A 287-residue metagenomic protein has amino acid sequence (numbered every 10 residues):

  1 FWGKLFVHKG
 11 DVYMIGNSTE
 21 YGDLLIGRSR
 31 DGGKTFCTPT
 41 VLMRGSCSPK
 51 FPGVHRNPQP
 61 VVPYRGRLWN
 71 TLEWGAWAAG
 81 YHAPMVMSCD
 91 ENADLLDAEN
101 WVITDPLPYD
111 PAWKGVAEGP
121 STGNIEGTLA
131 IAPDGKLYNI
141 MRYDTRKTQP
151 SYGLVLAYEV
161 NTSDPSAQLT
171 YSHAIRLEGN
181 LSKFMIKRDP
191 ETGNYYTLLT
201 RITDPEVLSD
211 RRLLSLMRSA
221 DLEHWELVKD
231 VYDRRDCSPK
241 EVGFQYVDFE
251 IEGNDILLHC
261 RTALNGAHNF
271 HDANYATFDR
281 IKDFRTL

Functional and structural regions predicted by a protein language model:
F1, F6-N57, V62-E126, A130-G179 (+2 more regions): Beta-rich carbohydrate-recognition and catalytic domains
L181-K183: Alpha-helical scaffolding within the catalytic cores of extracellular/periplasmic polymer-degrading hydrolases
F244-V247: Short glycine-rich, acidic/polar surface loops and turns
